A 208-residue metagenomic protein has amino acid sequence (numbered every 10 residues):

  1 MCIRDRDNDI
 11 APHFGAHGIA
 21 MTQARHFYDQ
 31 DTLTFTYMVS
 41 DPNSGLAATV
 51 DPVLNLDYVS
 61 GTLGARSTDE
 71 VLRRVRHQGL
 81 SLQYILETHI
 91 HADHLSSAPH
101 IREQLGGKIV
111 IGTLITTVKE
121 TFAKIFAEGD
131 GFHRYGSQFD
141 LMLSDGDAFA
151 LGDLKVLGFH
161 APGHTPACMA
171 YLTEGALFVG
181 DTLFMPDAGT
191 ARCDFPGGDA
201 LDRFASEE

Functional and structural regions predicted by a protein language model:
M1-R6: Conserved small/polar residues in nucleotide/adenosyl-binding loops
I19-H26, K155-L157: Short, hydrophobic/aromatic-rich segments at coil-to-beta transitions
T22-Q78, A170-V179, M185-P186: Conserved beta-strand hairpin/beta-sheet module of binuclear metal-dependent hydrolase folds, prominently
D29-L33, H91-A92, P162-H164: Short beta->alpha connector loops
G45-Y58, F126-E128, F132-D140, A148-A150 (+1 more regions): Metallo-beta-lactamase
L54-L154: Active-site HxH/HxHxD metal-binding segment of metal-dependent hydrolases
